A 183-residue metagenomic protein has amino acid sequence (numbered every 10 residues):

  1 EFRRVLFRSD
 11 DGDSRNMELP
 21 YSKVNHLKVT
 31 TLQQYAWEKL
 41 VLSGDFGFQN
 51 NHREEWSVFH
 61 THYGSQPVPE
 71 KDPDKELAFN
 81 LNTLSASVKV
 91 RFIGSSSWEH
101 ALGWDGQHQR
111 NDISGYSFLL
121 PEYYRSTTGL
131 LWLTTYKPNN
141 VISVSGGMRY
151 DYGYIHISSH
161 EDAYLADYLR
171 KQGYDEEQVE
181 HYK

Functional and structural regions predicted by a protein language model:
E1-K183: Outer-membrane beta-barrel proteins, especially TonB-dependent receptors
